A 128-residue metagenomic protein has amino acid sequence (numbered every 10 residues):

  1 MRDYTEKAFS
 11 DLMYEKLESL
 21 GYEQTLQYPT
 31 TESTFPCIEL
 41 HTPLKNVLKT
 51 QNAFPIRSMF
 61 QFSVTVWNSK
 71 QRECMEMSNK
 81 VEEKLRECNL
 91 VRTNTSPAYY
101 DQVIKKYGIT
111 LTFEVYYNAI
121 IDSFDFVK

Functional and structural regions predicted by a protein language model:
M1-Q51, R72: Small/polar-rich, solvent-exposed N-terminal microdomains that initiate assembly or binding
M1-Y4, F54-I56, S123-K128: Compositionally biased, intrinsically disordered low-complexity segments enriched in polar/Pro/Gly and often Gln
M13, L17, Q24, I38-L40 (+5 more regions): Hydrophobic beta-strand residues in large extracellular and virion-surface proteins
K49, E73, I120-F124: Intrinsically disordered, low-complexity acidic/polar segments
T50-I56, Q102-I104: Short, solvent-exposed beta-strand/turn "edge" segments of beta-rich domains on protein surfaces
I56-S69, Y107-Y117: Oligomerization/assembly interface segments of phage tail-like spikes and tubes
S63-E87: Mid-chain, well-packed structural core segment of small domains
N79-K128: Acidic-leaning, charged glycine-interspersed low-complexity segments
